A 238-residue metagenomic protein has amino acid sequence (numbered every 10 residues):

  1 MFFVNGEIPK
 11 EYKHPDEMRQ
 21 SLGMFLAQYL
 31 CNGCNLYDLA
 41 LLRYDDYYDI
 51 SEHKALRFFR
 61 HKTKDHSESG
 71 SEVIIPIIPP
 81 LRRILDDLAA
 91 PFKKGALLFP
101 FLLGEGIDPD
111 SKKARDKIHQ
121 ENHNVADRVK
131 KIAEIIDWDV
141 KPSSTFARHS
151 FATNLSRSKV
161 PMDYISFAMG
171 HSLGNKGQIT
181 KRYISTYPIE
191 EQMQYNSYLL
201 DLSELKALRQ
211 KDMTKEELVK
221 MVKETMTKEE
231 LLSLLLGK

Functional and structural regions predicted by a protein language model:
M1-L36, A40: Basic, Lys/Arg- and aromatic-enriched nucleic-acid-binding interface segment
M1-V4, I78-D139: Active-site/catalytic core of tyrosine-dependent DNA strand-transfer enzymes
G6-D16, K94, K117, A126-F167 (+1 more regions): Short, basic (Lys/Arg/His-rich) helix/loop patches that form interaction surfaces in the mid-to-C-terminal regions
K10-P15, H61-P76, S111-E121, W138-S143 (+1 more regions): Short, contiguous acidic/charged loop-to-helix segments that flank catalytic cores in large enzymes
L41-D87: Conserved tyrosine-mediated DNA breakage-rejoining catalytic core shared by Y-recombinases
Y44-Y48, K54-F58, K62, L102-E105 (+2 more regions): Active/binding-pocket-proximal capping segment
R60-K64, M169-M213: Catalytic-site neighborhood detector that most strongly recognizes the C-terminal catalytic loop/helix of tyrosine
L208-K238: Short, low-complexity, charged amphipathic interaction modules
